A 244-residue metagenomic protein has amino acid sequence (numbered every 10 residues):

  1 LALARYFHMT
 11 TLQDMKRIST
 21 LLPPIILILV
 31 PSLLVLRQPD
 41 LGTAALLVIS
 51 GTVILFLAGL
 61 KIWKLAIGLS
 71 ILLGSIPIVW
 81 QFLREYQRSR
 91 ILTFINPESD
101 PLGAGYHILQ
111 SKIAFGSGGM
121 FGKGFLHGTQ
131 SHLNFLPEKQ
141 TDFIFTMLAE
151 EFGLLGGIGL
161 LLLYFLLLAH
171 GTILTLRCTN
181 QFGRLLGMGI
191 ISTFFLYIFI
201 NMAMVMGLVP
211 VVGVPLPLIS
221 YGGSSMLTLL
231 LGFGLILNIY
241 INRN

Functional and structural regions predicted by a protein language model:
L1-H107, T146-M206, L231, L235: Hydrophobic alpha-helical transmembrane segments of multi-pass inner membrane proteins, especially in bacterial systems
S32-Q38, S117-F121, I200, V209-I219: Transmembrane alpha-helix interface/packing and boundary motifs in multi-pass membrane proteins, characterized by
D40-A45, K123-G128, K139-T141, I158 (+2 more regions): Transmembrane helix boundary and interhelical junction motifs in multipass membrane proteins
S50, L69, G128, H132-N134 (+4 more regions): Residue-level detector of alpha-helical segments with a strong bias toward transmembrane helices and their helix-loop
T93, P97-T141, F152-G156: TM-adjacent membrane-interface loops and short helices in multi-pass inner/ER membrane proteins
N201-N244: A juxtamembrane structural motif centered on a specific transmembrane helix
